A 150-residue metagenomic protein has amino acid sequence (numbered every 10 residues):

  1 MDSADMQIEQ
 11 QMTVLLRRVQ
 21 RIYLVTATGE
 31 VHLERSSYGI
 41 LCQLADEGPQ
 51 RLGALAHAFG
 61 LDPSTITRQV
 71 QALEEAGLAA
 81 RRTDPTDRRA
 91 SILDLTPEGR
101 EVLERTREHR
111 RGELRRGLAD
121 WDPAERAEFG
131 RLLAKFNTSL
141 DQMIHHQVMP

Functional and structural regions predicted by a protein language model:
M1-S36, P150: N-terminal leader segment of winged-helix/HTH proteins
S3-Q11, L15, R105-P150: Terminal interaction helix/tail motif
G39-A45, E101: Pre-recognition alpha-helix immediately N-terminal to the DNA-recognition helix within helix-turn-helix or winged-helix
E47-R51: Short capping segments at the starts of secondary-structure elements
L52-G53, S64, Q71, S91: Residues within helix-turn-helix
A56: The alpha-helix within a helix-turn-helix
Q71-R131: Charged, amphipathic alpha-helical coiled-coil/dimerization segments
